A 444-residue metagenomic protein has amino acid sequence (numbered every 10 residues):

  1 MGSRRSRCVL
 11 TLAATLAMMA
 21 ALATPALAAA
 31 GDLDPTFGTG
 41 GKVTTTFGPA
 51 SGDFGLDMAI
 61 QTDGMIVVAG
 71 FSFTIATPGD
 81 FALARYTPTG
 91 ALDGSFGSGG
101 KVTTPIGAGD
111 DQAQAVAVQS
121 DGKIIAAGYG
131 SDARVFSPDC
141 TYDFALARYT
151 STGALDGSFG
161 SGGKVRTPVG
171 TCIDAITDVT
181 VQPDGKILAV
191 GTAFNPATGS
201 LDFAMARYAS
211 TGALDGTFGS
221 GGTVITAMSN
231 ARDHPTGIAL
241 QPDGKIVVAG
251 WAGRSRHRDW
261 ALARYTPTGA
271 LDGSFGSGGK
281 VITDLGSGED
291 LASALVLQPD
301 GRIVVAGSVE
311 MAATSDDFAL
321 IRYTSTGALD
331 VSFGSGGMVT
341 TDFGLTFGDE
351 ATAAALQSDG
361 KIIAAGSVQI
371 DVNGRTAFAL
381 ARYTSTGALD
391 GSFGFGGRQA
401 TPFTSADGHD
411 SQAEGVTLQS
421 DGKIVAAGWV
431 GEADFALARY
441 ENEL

Functional and structural regions predicted by a protein language model:
G2-L10, A21-L444: Extracytoplasmic mature domains of secreted or surface-exposed proteins
L12-A17: Sec-dependent N-terminal signal peptides
